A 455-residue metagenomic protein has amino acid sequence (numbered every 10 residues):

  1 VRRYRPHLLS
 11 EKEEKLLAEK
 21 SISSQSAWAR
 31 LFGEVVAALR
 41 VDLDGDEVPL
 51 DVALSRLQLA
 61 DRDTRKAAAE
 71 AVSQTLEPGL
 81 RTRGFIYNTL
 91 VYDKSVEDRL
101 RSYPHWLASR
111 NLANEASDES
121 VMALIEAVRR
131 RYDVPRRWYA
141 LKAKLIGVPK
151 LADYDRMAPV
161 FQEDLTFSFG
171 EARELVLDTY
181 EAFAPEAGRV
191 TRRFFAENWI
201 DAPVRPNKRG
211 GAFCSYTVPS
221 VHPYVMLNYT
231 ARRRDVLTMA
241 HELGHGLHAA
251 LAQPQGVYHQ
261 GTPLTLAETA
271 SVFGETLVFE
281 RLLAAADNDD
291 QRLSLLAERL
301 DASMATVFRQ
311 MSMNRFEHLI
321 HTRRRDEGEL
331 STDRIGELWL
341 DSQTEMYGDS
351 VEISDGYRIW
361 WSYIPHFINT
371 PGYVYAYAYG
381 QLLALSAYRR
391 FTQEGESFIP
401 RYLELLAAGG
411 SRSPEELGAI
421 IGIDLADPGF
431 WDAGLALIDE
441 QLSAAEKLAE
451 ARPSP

Functional and structural regions predicted by a protein language model:
V1-E163, R173, L448-S454: A well-structured
R2-Y4, L8-L9, E115, A143-Y154 (+7 more regions): C-terminal, non-catalytic "cap/extension" segments appended to globular domains
L141, L145-A182, G188, R192 (+5 more regions): Long, K/E/R/D-enriched contiguous segments that form extended
D164-F169, A182, S220-A240: Short pre-active-site segment immediately N-terminal to the catalytic Zn-binding motif
L165-F167, I200-H222: Catalytic zinc-binding patch centered on the HExxH motif and its immediate surroundings that defines zinc-dependent
Y224-N228, P254-L264, L293-A302, H321: Short beta-alpha connecting loops at secondary-structure transitions that line or flank enzyme active sites
G244-Y258, L277: Catalytic Zn2+-binding segment of zinc metalloproteases
P263-Q291, R299-D301, A305, G380: Post-HExxH zinc-binding segment in Zn-dependent metallohydrolases
